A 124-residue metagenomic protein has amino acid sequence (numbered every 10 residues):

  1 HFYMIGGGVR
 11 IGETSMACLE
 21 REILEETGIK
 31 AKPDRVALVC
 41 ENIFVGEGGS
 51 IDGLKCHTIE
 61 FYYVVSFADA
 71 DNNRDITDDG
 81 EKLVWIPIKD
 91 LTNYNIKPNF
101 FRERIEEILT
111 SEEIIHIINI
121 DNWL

Functional and structural regions predicted by a protein language model:
H1-F2, T77-L124: Nudix hydrolase/Nudix homology domain
M4-G6: Thr-Gly-centered strand-to-loop micro-motif
V9-K32, I43-N99: Unchanged
D34-R35, R102: Short loop/turn and capping residues at structural boundaries
V36-E41: Residue-level recognition of beta-strand microenvironments
